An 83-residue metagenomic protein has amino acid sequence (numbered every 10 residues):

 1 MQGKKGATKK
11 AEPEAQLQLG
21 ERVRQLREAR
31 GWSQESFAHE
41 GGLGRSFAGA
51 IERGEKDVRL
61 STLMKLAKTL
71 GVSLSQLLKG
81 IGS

Functional and structural regions predicted by a protein language model:
M1-Q25, A29-R30, E35: N-terminal flexible/basic segments that precede or flank functional cores
E21, Q25, H39, A50 (+1 more regions): DNA-binding alpha-helical recognition surfaces that contact promoter or target DNA
V23, Q34, R45, L60-L63: Helix-turn-helix DNA-binding elements, focusing on the entry/boundary residues of the two helices that contact DNA
E28, H39, K68: Alpha-helical residues within the helix-turn-helix
G31-R53: Short alpha-helical DNA-recognition segment
F47, D57, Q76: Residues in the helix-turn-helix
S61-Q76: DNA major-groove recognition helix of helix-turn-helix/homeodomain DNA-binding modules
Q76-S83: Short amphipathic recognition helices of helix-turn-helix/homeodomain-type DNA-binding modules
